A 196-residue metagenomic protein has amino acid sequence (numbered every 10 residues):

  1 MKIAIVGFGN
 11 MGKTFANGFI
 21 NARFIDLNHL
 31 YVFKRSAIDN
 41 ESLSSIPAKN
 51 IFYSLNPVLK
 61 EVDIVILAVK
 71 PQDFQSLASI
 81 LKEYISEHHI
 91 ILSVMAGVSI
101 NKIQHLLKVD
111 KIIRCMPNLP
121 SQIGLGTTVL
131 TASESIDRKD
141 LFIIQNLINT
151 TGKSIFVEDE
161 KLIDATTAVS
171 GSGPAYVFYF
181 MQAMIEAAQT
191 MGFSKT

Functional and structural regions predicted by a protein language model:
M1-Y53, P57, L125-G126, Q189-M191: NAD(P)+-binding Rossmann beta1-loop-alpha1 motif at the extreme N-terminus of oxidoreductases
I3-I5, V65, L92, I144: Hydrophobic packing within well-folded, soluble alpha/beta domains
F15, A37, I46-P47, F52-K60 (+3 more regions): Rossmann-like NAD(P)(H) cofactor-binding subdomain of soluble oxidoreductases
D26-H29, E87-H89, K111, T196: Short acidic capping loops at alpha-helix termini that bridge into adjacent secondary structure
K102-K111, T127-A165, Y176-T196: Internal alpha-helical scaffold of NAD(P)-dependent oxidoreductase catalytic cores
V169: Conserved phosphate/anionic-ligand binding catalytic regions in large, soluble enzymes, centered on
G173: Aromatic-residue-lined binding/catalytic grooves and analogous aromatic/hydrophobic interfacial grooves in multimeric
